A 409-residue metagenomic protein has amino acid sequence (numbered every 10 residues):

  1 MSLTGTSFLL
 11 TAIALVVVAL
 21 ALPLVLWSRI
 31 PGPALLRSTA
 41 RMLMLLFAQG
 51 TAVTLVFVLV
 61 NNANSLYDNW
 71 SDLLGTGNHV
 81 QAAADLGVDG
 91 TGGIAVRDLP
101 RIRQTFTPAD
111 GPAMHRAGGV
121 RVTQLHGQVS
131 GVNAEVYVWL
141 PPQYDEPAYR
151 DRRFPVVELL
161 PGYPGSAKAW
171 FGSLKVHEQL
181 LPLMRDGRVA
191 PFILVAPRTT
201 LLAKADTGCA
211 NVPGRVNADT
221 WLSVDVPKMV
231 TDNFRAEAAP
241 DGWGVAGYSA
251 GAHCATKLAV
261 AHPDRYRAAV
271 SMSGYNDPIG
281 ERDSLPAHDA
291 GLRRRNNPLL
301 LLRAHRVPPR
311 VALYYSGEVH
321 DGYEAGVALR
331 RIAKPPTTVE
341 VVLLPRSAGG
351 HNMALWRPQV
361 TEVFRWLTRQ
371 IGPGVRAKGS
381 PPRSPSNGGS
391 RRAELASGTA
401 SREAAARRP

Functional and structural regions predicted by a protein language model:
M1-P409: Non-catalytic cap/lid and distal C-terminal segments of serine-dependent acyl enzymes
